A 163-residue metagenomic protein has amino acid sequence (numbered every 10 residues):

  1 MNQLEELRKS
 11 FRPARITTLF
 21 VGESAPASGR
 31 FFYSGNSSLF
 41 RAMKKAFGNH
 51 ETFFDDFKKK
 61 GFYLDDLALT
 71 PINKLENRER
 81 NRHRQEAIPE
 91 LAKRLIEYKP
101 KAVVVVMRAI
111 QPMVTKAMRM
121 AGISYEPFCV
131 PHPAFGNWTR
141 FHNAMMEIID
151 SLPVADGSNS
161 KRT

Functional and structural regions predicted by a protein language model:
M1-A117, A121, Y125-C129, P133-F135: A polyanion-binding, active-site-adjacent surface
M1-N2, Y125-T163: Charged phosphate-binding loop/patch that engages nucleotide di/tri-phosphates or the phosphate backbone of nucleic
